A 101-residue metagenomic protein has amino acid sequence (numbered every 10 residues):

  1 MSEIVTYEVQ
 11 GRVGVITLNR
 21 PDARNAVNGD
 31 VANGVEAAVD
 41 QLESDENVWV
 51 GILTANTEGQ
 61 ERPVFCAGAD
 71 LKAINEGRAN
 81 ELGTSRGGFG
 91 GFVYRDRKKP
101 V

Functional and structural regions predicted by a protein language model:
M1-P63: Conserved CoA-thioester-binding segment of acyl-CoA-metabolizing enzymes
A23, N47, A55-R97: Glycine- (often His-adjacent) and acidic-residue-rich active-site loop that binds/positions the CoA thioester
K99-V101: A short, small-residue-rich loop immediately preceding and capping a beta-strand
